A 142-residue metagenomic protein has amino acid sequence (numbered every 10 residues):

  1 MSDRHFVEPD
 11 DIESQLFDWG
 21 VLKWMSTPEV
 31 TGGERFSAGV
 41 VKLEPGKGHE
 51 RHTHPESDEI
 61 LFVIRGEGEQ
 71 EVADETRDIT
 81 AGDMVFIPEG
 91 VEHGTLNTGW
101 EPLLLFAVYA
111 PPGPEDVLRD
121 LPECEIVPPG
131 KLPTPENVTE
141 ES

Functional and structural regions predicted by a protein language model:
M1-R35, E50, D120-S142: A short, N-terminal "cap"/entry segment at the start of jelly-roll beta-barrel domains of the cupin/DSBH fold
K23-W24, G39-H54: Conserved short histidine dyad/triad with adjacent acidic residue
V30-E34, E44-G48, E67-E69, P111-E115: Short, charged/polar surface micro-motifs in flexible loops or helix N-caps
A38-V41, F86, E101-D116: A short hydrophobic beta-strand segment most commonly corresponding to one strand of the jelly-roll/cupin
K47, E56-S57, E75, V91-E92 (+1 more regions): A generic "binding-loop/recognition-motif" signal
E50-H52, Q70-E71, I87, H93-G99: Short beta-strand His + acidic residue motifs that chelate non-heme Fe in jelly-roll/DSBH and cupin folds
E56-D58, F62-G68: Glycine- and acidic-residue-biased ligand/ion/polar-headgroup-sensing regions
D74-E89: Short acidic-glycine-tyrosine-enriched beta hairpin
